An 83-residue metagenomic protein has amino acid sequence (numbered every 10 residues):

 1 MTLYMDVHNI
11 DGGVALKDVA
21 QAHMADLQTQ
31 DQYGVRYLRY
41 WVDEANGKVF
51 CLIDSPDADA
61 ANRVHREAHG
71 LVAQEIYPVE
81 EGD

Functional and structural regions predicted by a protein language model:
M1-Q32, R36-L38, V42-G47, E81-D83: Short S/T/G/P-rich N-terminal loop/turn motif that feeds into the first structured element of a domain
N9, L52-D54: Short hydrophobic/aromatic beta-strand micro-patches that form the beta-sheet surface supporting nucleotide- or nucleic
T29, C51, H65: Functionally engaged cysteine thiol sites
P56-G82: An amphipathic, aromatic/His-enriched active-site/gating alpha helix that lines ligand/cofactor pockets
